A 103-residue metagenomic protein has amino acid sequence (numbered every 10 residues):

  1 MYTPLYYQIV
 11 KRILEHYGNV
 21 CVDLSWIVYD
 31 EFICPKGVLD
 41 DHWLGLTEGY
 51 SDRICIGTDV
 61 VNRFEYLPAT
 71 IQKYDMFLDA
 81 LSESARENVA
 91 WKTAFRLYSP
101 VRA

Functional and structural regions predicted by a protein language model:
M1-I56: Catalytic pocket-lining loop regions of alpha/beta-barrel enzymes, especially the amidohydrolase/enolase/GH5 lineages
Y50-C55, V61-A103: Mid-to-C-terminal alpha-helical segments outside catalytic/metal-binding sites
